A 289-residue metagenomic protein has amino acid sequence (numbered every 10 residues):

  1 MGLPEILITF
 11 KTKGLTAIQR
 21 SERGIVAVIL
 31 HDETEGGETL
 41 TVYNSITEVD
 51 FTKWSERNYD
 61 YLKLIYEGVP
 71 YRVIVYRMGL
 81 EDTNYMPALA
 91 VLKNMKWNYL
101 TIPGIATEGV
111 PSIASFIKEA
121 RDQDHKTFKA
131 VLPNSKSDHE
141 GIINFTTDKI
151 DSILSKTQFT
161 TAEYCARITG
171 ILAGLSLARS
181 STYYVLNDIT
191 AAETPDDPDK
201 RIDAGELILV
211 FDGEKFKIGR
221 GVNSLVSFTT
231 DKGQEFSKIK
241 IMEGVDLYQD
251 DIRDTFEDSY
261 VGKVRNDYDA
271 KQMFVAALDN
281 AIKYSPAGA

Functional and structural regions predicted by a protein language model:
M1-E140: Small-residue-rich
Y43-N44, R253-T255, L278: Generic low-polarity alpha-helical segments
S55, E81, K149, E193-P195 (+1 more regions): Alpha-helix initiation/capping motif
T83-Y85, N266-Q272: Surface-exposed ligand/attachment interfaces on beta-rich extracellular proteins
Y85-S259, F274, A289: A glycine- and small-residue-enriched flexible loop/hinge signal that marks low-structured segments
S259-R265: Glycine- and acidic
A270-A289: C-terminal hydrophobic structural anchor segments that stabilize assembly/packing rather than catalytic chemistry
